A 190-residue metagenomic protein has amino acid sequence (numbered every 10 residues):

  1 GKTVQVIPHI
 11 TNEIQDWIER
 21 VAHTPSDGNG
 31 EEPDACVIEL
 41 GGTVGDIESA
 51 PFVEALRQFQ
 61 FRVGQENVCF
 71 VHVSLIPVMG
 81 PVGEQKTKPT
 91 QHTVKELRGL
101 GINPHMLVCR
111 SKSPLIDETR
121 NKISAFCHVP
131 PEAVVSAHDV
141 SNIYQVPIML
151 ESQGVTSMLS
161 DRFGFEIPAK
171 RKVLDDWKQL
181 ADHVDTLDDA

Functional and structural regions predicted by a protein language model:
G1-D189: Flexible phosphate-sensing "switch/lid" loops adjacent to ATP/NTP-binding sites across phosphate-transfer
